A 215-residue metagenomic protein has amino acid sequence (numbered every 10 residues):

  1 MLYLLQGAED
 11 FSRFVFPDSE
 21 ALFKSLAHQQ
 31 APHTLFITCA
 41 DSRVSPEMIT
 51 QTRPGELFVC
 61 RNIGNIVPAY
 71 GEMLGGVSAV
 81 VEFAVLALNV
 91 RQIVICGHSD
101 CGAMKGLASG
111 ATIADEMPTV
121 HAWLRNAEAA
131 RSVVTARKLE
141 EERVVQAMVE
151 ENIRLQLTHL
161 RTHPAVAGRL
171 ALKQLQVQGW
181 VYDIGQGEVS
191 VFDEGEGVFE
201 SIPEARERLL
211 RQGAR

Functional and structural regions predicted by a protein language model:
M1-P32, N65-R91, G102-R215: Divalent-metal-activated hydrolytic enzyme cores
A27-S45: N-terminal low-complexity or amphipathic/hydrophobic leaders
I37-C39, R61, V94-H98, Q178-D183: Short beta-strand segments
D41-R43, H98-A103: Gly/Ser/Thr-rich loops at beta-strand to alpha-helix junctions that form or flank small-molecule/cofactor-binding
S42-I63: Catalytic core of membrane glycerolipid acyltransferases/transacylases, capturing the structured, soluble-facing
